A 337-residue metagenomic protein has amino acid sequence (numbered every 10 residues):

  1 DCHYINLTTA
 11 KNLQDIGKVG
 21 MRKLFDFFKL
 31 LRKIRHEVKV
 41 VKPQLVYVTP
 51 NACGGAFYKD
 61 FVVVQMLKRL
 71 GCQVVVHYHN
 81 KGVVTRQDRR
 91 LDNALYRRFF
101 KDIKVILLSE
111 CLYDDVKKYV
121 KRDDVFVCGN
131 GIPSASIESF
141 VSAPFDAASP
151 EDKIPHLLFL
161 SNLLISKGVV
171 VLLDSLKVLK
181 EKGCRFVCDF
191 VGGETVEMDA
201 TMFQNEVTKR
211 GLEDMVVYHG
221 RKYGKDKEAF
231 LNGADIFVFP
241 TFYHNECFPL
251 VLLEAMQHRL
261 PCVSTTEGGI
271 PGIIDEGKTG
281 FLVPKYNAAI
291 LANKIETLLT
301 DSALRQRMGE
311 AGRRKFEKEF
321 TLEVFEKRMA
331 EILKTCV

Functional and structural regions predicted by a protein language model:
N6-A10, L160, V187-M202, G220-R221: Glycosyltransferase donor-sugar binding loop
R97-V141: Donor nucleotide-sugar binding/catalytic pocket of nucleotide-sugar-dependent glycosyltransferases
P144, A148-L176, C188-V191: Conserved donor-binding/catalytic core segment of Leloir-type glycosyltransferases
T201-K222: Nucleotide-activated donor-binding/catalytic signature segment of Leloir-type glycosyltransferases, i.e., the conserved
R221-K222, A229-A234: Short alpha-helical donor nucleotide-sugar binding micro-motif in glycosyltransferases
N232-C247, L260: Acidic donor-binding loop of glycosyltransferase active sites
E276-G277, F281-A288, T297-A303: Conserved acidic donor-binding segment of nucleotide-sugar-dependent glycosyltransferases
I290, T297, L304-E319, F325-E331: A short, well-ordered alpha-helix in the C-terminal region of glycosyltransferases
